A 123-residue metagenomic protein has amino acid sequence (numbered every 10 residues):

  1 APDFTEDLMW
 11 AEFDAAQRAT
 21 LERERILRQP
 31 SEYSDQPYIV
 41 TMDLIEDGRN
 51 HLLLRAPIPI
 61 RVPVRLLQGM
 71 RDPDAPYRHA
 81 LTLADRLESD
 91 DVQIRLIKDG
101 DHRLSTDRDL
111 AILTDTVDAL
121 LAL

Functional and structural regions predicted by a protein language model:
A1-L96, D101-L123: The alpha/beta-hydrolase serine catalytic core
